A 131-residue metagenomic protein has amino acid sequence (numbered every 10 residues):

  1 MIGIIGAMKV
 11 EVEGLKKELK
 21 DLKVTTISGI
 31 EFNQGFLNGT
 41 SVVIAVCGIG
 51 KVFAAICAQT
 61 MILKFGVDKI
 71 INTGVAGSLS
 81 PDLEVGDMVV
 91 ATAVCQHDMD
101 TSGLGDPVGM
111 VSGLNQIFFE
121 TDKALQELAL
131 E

Functional and structural regions predicted by a protein language model:
M1-L19, S41: Short, conserved "active-site rim" segments that organize catalytic pockets and cofactor/ligand binding
I2, T25-E131: Glycine-rich phosphate- or other oxyanion-binding loops that anchor nucleotides, phosphorylated ligands
L22: Active-site regions of enzymes building and remodeling cell-envelope glycoconjugates
